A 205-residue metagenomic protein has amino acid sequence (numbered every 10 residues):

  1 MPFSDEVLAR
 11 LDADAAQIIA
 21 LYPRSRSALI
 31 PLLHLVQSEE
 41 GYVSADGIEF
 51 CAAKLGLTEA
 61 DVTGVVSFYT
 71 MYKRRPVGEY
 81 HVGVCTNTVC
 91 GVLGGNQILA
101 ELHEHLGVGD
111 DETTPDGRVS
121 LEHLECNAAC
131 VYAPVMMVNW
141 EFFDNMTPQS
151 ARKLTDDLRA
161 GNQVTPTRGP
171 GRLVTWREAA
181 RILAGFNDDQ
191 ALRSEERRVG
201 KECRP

Functional and structural regions predicted by a protein language model:
M1-R198: Signature of N-terminal electron-transfer/Fe-S-associated modules in redox systems
G200-P205: Positively charged, low-complexity/disordered segments
